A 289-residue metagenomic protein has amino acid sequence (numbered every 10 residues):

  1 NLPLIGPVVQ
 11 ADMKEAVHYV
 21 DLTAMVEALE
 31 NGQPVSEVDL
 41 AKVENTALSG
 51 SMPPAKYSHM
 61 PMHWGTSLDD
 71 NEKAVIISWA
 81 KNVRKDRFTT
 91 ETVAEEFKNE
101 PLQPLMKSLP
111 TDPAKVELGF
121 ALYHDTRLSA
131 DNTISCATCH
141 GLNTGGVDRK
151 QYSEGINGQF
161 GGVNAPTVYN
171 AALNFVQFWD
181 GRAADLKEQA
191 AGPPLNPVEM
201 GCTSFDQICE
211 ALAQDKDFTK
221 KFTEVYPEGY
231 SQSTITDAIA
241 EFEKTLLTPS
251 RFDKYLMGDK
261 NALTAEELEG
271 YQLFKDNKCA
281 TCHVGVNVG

Functional and structural regions predicted by a protein language model:
L2-K14, S135-L142: Acidic helix-start/capping segments at beta-turn-to-alpha-helix junctions
E15-A28, Q33-S36, V43: Membrane-embedded alpha-helical bundles that constitute the cytochrome b-like, heme-associated redox core of multi-pass
D21, S36-G289: Periplasmic c-type cytochrome electron-transfer domains
